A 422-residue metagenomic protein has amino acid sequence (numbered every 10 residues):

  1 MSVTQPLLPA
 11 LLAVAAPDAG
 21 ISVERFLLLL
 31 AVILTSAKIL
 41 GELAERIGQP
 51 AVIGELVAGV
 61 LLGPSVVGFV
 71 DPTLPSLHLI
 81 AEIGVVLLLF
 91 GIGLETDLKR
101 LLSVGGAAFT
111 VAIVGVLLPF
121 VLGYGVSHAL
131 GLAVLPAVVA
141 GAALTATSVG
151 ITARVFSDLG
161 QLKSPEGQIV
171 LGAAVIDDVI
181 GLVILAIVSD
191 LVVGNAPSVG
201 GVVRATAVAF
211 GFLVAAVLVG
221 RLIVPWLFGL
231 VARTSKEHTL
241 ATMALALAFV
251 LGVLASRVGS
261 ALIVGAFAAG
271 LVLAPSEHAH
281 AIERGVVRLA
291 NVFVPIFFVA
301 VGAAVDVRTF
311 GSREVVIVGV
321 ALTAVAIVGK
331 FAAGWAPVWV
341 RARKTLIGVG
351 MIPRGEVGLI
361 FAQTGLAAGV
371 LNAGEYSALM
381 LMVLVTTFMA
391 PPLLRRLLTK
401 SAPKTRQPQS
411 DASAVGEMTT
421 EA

Functional and structural regions predicted by a protein language model:
M1-A422: Transmembrane helical cores of multi-pass secondary ion antiporters/exchangers
